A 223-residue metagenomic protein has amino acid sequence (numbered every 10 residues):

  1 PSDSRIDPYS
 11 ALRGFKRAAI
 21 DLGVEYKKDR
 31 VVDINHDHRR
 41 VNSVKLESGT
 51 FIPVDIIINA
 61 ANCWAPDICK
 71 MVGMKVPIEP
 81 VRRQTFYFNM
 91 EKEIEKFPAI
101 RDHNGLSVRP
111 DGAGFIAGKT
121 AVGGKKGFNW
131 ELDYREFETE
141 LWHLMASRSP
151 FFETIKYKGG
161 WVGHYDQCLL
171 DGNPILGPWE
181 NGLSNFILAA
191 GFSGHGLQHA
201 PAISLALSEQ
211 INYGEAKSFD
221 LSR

Functional and structural regions predicted by a protein language model:
P1-A18, N62-W64, F137-L144, F192 (+2 more regions): Mid-domain beta-loop-alpha active-site segment that forms a flexible, acidic cofactor/metal-binding surface
P1-S48, I52-I56: Helical element adjacent to the flavin cofactor pocket in flavoenzyme catalytic cores
A11-F15, R30, R40, W64 (+4 more regions): Internal, well-ordered alpha-helical segments in soluble enzyme and binding-protein domains
H38, E180-R223: C-terminal lid/capping helical subdomain adjacent to the catalytic/cofactor pocket in oxidative enzymes
R40, S48-T50, A113, L183 (+1 more regions): Short acidic/polar mixed-charge low-complexity motifs
S48-F97, E131: Central helical "cap/lid" subdomain
K75, M90-L188: Active-site lid/adjacent beta-loop-alpha segment flanking the redox-cofactor pocket in flavoenzymes
K75-I78, T154, G214-D220: A short alpha-helix-loop-beta-strand transition element characteristic of N-terminal alpha/beta dinucleotide-binding
